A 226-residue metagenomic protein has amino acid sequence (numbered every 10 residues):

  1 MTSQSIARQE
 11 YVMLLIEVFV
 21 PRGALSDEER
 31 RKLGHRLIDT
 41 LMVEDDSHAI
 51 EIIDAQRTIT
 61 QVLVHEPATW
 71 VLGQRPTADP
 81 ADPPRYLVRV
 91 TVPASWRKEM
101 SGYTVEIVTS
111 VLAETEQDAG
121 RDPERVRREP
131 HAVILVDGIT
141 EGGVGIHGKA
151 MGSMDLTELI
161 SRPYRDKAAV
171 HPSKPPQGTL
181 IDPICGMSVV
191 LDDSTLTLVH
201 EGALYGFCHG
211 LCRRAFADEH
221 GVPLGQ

Functional and structural regions predicted by a protein language model:
M1-V12: Short, Lys/Arg-enriched N-terminal segments with co-localized hydrophobic residues within the first ~10-30 amino acids
L33-D45, S101-E124: Short, non-transmembrane amphipathic alpha-helical segments
D54-P83: Short, solvent-exposed beta-alpha or beta-beta edge segments that form flexible loop/patches at the rim of ligand
A168-T179, H200: Short, flexible, mixed-charge glycine/proline-rich loop motifs that serve as phosphate/nucleic-acid-contacting
D182-C185: Short cysteine-rich clusters marking metal-coordination/redox-active sites
L191-D192, D218: Short, non-ligating residues that shape and space the ligands of small metal-coordination modules and catalytic
T195-L204: Short linker/helix segments within small regulatory modules
G210-Q226: Short metal-binding segments enriched for Cys and/or His
